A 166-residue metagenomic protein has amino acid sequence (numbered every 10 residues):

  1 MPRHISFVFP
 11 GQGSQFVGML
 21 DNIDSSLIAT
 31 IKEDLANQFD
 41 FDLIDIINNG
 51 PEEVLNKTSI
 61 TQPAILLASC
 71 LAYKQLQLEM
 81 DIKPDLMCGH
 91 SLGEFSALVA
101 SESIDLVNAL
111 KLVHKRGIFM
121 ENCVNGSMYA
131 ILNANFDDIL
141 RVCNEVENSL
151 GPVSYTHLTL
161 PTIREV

Functional and structural regions predicted by a protein language model:
P2-C88, A134, E147-N148: Helix-rich "cap/lid" substructures immediately adjacent to catalytic or cofactor-binding pockets
Q12-S14, N37-F39, S101-L160, R164: Alpha/beta catalytic cores of group-transfer enzymes, especially the acyltransferase/condensing modules of polyketide
Q15, E94-F95: Short, active-site-adjacent cap segments at secondary-structure transitions
E33-D34, L67-L71, E94, V107 (+1 more regions): A broad detector of short, well-ordered amphipathic alpha-helices that serve as recognition/interaction surfaces
G89, G93: Gly/Ala-rich beta-loop-alpha elbow adjacent to hydrolase catalytic centers
